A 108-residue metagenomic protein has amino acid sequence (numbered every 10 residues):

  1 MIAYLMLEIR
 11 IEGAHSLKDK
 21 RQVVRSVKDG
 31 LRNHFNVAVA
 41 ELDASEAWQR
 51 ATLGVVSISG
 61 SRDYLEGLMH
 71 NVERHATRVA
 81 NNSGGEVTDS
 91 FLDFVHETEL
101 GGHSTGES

Functional and structural regions predicted by a protein language model:
I2-A3, A40-S61: Short, charge-patterned binding micro-sites
A3-I11: Short glycine-/aliphatic-rich beta-strand segments at the starts of folded cytosolic domains
R10-S16, S59-D63: A generic structural motif
K20: C-terminal binding/interaction regions
V27-H34, H75-V79: Generic non-transmembrane alpha-helical segments
N33-L42, S83: A short, aromatic/hydrophobic, helix- or strand-capping loop or linear motif that either lines the entrance/gate
S61-S108: C-terminal structural segments of small proteins and small subunits
